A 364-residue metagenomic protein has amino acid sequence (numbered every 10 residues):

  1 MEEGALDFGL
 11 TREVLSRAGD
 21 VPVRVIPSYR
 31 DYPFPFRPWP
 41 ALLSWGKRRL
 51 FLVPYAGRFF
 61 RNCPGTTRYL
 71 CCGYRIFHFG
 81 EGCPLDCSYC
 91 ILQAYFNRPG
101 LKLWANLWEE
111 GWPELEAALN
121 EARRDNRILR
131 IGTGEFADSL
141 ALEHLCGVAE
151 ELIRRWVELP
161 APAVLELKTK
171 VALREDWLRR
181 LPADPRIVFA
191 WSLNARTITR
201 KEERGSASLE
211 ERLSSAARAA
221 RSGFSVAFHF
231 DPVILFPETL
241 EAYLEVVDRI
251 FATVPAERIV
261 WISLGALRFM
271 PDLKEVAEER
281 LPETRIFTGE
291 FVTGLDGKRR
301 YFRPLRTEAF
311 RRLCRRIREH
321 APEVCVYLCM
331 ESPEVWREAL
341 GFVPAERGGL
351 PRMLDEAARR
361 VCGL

Functional and structural regions predicted by a protein language model:
M1-T11, F251-L364: Auxiliary Fe-S-binding modules of radical SAM enzymes
M1-W45: N-terminal alpha-helical interaction blocks
Y29-G80, A94-L103, G363-L364: N-terminal [4Fe-4S]-dependent radical SAM core
F51-Y69, I91-A190: Conserved Radical SAM active-site core
C83, C87-C90: Short cysteine clusters
L129-T133, L165-L167, F189-W191, V226-F230 (+2 more regions): Hydrophobic faces of well-ordered beta-strands that scaffold small-molecule active sites in alpha/beta enzyme cores
F136-A141, A172-E175, I187-S206, P232-F236 (+2 more regions): Conserved radical SAM core fold
E238-T253: Catalytic cores of alpha/beta
